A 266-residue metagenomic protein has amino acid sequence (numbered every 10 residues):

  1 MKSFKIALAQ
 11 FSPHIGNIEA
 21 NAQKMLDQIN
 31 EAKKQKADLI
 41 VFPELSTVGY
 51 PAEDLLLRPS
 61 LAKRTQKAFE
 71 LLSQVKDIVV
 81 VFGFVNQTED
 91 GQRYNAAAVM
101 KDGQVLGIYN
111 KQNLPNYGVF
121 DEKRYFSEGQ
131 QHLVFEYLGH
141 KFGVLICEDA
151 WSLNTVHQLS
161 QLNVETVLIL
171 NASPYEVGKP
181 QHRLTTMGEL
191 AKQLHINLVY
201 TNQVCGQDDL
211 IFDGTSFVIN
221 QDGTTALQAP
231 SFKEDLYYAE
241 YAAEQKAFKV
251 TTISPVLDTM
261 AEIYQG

Functional and structural regions predicted by a protein language model:
M1-G266: Enzyme catalytic cores with a strong preference for nitrogen-chemistry domains
